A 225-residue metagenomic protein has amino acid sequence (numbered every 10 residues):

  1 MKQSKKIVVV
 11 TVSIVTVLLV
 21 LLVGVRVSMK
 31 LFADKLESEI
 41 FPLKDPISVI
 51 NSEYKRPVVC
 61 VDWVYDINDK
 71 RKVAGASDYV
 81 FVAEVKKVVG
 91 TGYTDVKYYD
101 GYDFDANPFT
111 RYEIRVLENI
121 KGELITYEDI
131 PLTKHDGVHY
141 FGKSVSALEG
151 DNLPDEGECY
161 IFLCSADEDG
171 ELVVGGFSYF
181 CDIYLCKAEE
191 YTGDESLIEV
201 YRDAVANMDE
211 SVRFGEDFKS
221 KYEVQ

Functional and structural regions predicted by a protein language model:
K2-E53, Y102-N107, Y140-Q225: Netrin-like (NTR/C345C) domain of secreted extracellular proteins
R56-A76: Short boundary/loop segments of OB/S1/cold-shock single-stranded nucleic-acid-binding domains
Y65, A76-V82, N107-R111, I125-D129 (+1 more regions): Extracytoplasmic
K70-R71, S77, L148-L153: Short, surface-exposed secondary-structure edge patches
V73, K121, D136-G137, Y160-F162: Polar, acidic low-complexity tracts enriched in Ser/Thr/Gln/Glu with frequent Gly/Pro and Thr-Pro motifs
S77-F104, F109-K121: Structural detector for short beta-strands of small beta-barrel domains
K87-V96, H135-Y140, D167: Short regulatory "switch" loops immediately downstream of catalytic or recognition motifs within protein catalytic
L124-F141: Short, basic/aromatic beta-hairpin or loop at an interaction surface
